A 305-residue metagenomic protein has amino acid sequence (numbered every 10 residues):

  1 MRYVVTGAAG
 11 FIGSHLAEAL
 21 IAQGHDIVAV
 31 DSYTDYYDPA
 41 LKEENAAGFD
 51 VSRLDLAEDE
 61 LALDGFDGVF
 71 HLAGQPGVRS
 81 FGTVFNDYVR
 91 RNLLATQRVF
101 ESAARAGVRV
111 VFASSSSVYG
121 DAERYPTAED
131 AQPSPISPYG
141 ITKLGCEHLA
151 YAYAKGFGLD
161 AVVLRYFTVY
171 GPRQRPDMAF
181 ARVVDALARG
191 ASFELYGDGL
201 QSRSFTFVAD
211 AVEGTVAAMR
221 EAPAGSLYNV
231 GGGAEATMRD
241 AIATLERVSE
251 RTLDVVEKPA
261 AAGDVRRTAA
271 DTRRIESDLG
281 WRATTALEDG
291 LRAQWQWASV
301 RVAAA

Functional and structural regions predicted by a protein language model:
M1-R165, V169, A293: N-terminal Rossmann-like NAD(P)+-binding domain of SDR-like oxidoreductases, especially those catalyzing
Y36-P39, M178, M238, P259-R274: Active-site loop of classical SDR/Rossmann-like NAD(P)-dependent oxidoreductases, centered on the catalytic Tyr-X3-Lys
R98-S102, F205, D210-E213, A217: Conserved mid-core alpha-helix of short-chain dehydrogenase/reductase
L144, F157-L159, V169-R182, R189-A191 (+6 more regions): Glycine/proline-rich active-site loop of Rossmann-fold NAD(P)-dependent oxidoreductases
G145, L149-Y153, V183, A241 (+1 more regions): Hydrophobic alpha-helix immediately C-terminal to the catalytic Tyr-X-X-X-Lys motif of short-chain
A179, T237-S249, G290-Q294: PAPS/PAP-binding and catalytic site of the sulfotransferase fold
A211, T215, V230, A241 (+2 more regions): Non-catalytic, hydrophobic alpha-helical segments
L287-A305: Amphipathic terminal alpha-helices
